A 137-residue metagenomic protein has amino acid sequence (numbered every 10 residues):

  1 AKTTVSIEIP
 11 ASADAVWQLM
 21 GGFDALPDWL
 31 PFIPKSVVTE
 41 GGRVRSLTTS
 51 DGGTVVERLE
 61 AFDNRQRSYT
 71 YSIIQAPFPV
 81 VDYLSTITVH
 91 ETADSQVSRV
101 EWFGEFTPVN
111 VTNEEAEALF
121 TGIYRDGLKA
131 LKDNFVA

Functional and structural regions predicted by a protein language model:
A1-E40: Hydrophobic ligand-binding cavity/cleft-lining segments
T4, R43-V44, T48, V56 (+2 more regions): C-terminal and inter-domain tail/linker signature
I7, W29, R45-S50, Y69: Amphipathic alpha-helical hairpins
V16-M20, L26, R45, L59 (+3 more regions): Hydrophobic pocket/interface hotspot
Q18-P31, N64, R125, K129 (+1 more regions): Short, intrinsically disordered, mixed-charge
K35, S50-R99, E105-V109, D133-N134: Hydrophobic-ligand binding "helix-grip"
G41-R43, Q66: Short acidic/glycine-enriched loop/turn segments that link adjacent beta-strands
R99, E105-A137: A conserved amphipathic terminal alpha-helix motif
